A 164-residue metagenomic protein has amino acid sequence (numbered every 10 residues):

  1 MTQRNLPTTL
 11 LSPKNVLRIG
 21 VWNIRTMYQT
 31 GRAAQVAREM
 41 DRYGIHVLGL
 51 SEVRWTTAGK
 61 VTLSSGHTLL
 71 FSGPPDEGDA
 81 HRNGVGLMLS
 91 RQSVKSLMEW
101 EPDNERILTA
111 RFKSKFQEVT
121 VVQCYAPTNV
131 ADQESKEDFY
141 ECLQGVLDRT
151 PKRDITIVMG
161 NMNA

Functional and structural regions predicted by a protein language model:
M1-K152, T156: Short phosphate/oxyanion-binding micro-motifs
G160-N163: Short, well-ordered beta-to-alpha junction loops that form the rim of enzyme active sites and present histidine/acidic
